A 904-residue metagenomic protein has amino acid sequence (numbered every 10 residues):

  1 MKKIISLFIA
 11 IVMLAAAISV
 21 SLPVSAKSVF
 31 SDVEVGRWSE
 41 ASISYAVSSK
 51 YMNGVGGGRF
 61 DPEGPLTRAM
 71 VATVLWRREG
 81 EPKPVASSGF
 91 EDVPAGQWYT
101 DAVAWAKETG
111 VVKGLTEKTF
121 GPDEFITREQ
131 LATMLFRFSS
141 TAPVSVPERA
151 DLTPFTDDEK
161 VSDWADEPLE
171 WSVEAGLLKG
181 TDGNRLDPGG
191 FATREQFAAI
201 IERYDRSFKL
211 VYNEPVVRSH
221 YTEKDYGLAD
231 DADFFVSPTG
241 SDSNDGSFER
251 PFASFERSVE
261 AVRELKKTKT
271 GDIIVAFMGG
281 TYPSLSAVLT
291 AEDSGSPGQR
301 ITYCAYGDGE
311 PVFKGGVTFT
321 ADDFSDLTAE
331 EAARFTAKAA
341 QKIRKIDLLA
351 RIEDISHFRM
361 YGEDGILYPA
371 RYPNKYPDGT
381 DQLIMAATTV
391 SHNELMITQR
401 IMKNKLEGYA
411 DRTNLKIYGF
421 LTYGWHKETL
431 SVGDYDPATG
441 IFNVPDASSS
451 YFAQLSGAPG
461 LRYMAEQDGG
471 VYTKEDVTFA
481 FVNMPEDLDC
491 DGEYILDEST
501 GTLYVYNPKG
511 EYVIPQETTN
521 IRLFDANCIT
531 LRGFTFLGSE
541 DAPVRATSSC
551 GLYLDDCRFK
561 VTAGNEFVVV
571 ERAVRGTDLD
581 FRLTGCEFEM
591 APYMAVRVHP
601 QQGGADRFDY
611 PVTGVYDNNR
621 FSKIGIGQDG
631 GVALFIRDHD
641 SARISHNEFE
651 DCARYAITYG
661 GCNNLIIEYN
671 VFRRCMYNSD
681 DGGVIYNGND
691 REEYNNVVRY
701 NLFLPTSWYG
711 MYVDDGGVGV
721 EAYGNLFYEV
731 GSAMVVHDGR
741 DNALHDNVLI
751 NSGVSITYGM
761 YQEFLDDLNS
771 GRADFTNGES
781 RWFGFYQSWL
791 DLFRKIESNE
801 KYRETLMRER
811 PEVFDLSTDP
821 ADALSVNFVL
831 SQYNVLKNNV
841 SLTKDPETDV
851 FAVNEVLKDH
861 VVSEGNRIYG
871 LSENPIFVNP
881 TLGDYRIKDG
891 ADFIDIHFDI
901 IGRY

Functional and structural regions predicted by a protein language model:
I4-E40, S48-S49, N53-A102, E108-E129 (+3 more regions): Feature responds to low-complexity, polar/acidic, surface-exposed segments characteristic of secreted/exported proteins
G56-G57, T116-E117, D182-N184, S286-A287 (+12 more regions): Short glycine/acidic-rich loop motifs that flank beta-strands on beta-rich extracellular proteins
Y221-S548, Y553, R558-E566, R572 (+6 more regions): Extracellular polysaccharide-degrading/modifying enzymes targeting complex plant/algal/animal polysaccharides
A276, T290, T302-C304, K314 (+20 more regions): Extracellular beta-strand solenoid repeats
L285-E292, P297-T302, E721-G883: Predominantly extracellular beta-rich ligand-binding scaffolds that present long acidic/polar faces for carbohydrate
S448-Y472, P508-I529, G538-P543, T547 (+4 more regions): Beta-propeller domains
T502-V513, K560-A573, E589-R637, R673-E692 (+2 more regions): Acidic/polar low-complexity surface segments
N527-G538, G551-G564, L579-Y593, A605-G625 (+8 more regions): Right-handed parallel beta-helix
